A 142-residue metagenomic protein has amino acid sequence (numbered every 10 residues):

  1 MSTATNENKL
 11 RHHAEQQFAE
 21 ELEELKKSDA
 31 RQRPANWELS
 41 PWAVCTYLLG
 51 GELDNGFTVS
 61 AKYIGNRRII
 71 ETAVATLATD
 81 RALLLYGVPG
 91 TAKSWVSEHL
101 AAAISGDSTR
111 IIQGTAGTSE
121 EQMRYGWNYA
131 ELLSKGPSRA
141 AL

Functional and structural regions predicted by a protein language model:
S2-L142: AAA+ P-loop NTPase catalytic core and its hallmark functional loops
